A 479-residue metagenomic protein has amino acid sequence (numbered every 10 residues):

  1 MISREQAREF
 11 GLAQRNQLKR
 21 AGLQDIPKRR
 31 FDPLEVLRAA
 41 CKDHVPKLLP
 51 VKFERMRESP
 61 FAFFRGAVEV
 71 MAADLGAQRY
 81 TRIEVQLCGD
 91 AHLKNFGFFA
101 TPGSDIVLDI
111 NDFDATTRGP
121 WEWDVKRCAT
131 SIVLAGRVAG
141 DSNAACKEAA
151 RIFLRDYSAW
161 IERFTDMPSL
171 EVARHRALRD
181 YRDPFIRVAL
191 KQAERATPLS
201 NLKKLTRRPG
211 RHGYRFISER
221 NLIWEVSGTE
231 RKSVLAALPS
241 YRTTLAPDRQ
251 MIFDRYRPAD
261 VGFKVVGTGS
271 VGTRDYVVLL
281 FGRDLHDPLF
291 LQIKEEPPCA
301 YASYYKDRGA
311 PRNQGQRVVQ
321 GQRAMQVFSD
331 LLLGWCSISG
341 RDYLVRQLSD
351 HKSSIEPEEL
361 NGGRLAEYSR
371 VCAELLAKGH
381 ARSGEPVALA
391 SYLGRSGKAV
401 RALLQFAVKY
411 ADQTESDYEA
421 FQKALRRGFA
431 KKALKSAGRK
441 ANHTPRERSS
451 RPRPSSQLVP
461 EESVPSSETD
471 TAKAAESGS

Functional and structural regions predicted by a protein language model:
I2-C88, L93-K191, T243-R451: Conserved ATP-binding subdomain of kinase catalytic cores across diverse folds
E9, R208-R211, V226, V278 (+1 more regions): Intrinsically disordered, low-complexity segments enriched in small/polar residues
L12, R211-Y214, R439, S479: Intrinsically disordered, low-complexity regions
R176-A237: Long, low-complexity segments enriched in small/aliphatic residues
R448-S479: Long, low-complexity, intrinsically disordered segments
